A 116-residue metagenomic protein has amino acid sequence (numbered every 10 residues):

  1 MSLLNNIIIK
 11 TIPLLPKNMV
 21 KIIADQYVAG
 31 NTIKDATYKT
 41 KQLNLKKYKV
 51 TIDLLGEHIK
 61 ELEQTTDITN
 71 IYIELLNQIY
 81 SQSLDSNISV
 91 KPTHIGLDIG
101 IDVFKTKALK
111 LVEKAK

Functional and structural regions predicted by a protein language model:
M1-K116: Alpha/beta catalytic barrel-like cores
